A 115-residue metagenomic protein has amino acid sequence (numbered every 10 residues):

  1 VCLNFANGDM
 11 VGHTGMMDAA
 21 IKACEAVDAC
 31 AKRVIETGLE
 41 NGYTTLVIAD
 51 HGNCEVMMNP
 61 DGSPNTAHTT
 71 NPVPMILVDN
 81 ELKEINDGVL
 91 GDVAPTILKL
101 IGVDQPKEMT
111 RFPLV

Functional and structural regions predicted by a protein language model:
V1-V115: Feature captures the catalytic ectodomains and active-site-proximal regions of enzymes that hydrolyze or transfer
